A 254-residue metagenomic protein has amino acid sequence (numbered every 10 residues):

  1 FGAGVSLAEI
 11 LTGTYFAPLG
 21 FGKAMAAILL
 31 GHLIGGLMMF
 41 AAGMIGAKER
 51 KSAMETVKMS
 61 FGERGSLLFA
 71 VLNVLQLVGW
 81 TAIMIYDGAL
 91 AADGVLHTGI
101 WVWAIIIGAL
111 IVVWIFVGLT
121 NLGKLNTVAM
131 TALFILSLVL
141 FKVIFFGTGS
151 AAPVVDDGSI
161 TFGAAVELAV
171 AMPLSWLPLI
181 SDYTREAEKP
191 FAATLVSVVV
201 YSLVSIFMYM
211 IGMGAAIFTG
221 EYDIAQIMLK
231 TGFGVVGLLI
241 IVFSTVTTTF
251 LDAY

Functional and structural regions predicted by a protein language model:
F1-E55, M59-F61, G65, F69-L72 (+3 more regions): Transmembrane helix-boundary motif of multi-pass solute transporters/channels
F1-E9, F141-G147, V155-A215, T231-D252: Hydrophobic, membrane-embedded alpha-helices of multi-pass small-molecule transporters
T14-P18, M44, I83, D87-V95 (+3 more regions): Membrane-water interface regions at transmembrane-helix termini and the short interhelical loops of multi-pass membrane
G20-M25, F61-S66, H97-V102, S159 (+1 more regions): Membrane-interfacial loop-to-helix junctions in multi-pass transporters
K48-K51, Y86, T120-G123, L177 (+2 more regions): Short helix-terminus and kink motifs of transmembrane alpha helices, predominantly at the cytoplasmic interface
G65-H97, T245-Y254: Hydrophobic transmembrane alpha-helices that form the core helical bundles of multi-pass secondary transporters
L67-V74, V95-V117, T131-F141, T161-I180 (+2 more regions): Transmembrane alpha-helical segments of multi-pass small-molecule transport proteins
A89-G94, G147-D157, F218-L229: Membrane-interface helix termini and inter-helical loops of multi-pass transporters
